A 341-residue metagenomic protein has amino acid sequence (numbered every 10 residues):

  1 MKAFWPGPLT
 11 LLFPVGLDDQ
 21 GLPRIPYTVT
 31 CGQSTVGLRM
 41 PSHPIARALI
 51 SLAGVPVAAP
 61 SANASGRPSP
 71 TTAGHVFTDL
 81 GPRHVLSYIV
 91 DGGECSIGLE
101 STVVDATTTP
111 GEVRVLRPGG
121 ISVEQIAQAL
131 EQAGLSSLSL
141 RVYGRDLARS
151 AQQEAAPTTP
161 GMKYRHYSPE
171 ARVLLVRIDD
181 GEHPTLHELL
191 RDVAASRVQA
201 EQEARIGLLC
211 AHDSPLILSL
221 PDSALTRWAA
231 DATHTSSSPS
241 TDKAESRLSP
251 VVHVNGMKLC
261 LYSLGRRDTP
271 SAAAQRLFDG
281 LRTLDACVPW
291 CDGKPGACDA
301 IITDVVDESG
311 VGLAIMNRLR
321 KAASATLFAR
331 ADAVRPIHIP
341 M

Functional and structural regions predicted by a protein language model:
M1-M341: Active-site-adjacent structural elements in enzyme catalytic cores
